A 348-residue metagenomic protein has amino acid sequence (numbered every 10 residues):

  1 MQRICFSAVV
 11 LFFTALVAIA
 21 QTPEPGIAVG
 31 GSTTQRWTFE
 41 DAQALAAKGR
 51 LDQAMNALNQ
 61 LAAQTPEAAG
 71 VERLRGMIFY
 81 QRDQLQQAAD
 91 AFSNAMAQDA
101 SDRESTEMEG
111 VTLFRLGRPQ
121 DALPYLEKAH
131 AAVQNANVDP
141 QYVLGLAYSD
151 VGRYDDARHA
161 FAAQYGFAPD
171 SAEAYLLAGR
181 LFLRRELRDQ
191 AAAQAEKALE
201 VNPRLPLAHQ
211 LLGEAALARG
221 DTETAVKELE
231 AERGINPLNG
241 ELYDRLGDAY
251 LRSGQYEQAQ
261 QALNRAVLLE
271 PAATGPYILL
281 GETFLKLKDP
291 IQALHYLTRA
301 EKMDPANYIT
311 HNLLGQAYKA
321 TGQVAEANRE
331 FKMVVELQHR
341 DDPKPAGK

Functional and structural regions predicted by a protein language model:
P23-V29, I309-K348: Terminal, low-structured helical/coil segments at or just beyond the last alpha-helical repeat
P23-W37, V133-A136: TPR-adjacent "capping" and linker segments in tetratricopeptide-repeat scaffold/adaptor proteins
T34-Q60, Q64, M77, Q81 (+2 more regions): Alpha-helical segment of the N-proximal tetratricopeptide repeat
Q35, A69-G70, R103-E104, A136-D139 (+6 more regions): Helix-start (N-cap) detector for alpha-helical repeat units in TPR-like alpha-solenoids, especially tetratricopeptide
K48-N56, R82-N94, L116-K128, V151-A163 (+5 more regions): Structural signature of tandem alpha-helical TPR/SEL1-like repeats, specifically the intra-repeat loop/turn
Q64, Q98, A131-V133, F167 (+5 more regions): Structural marker of alpha-solenoid helical repeat scaffolds
